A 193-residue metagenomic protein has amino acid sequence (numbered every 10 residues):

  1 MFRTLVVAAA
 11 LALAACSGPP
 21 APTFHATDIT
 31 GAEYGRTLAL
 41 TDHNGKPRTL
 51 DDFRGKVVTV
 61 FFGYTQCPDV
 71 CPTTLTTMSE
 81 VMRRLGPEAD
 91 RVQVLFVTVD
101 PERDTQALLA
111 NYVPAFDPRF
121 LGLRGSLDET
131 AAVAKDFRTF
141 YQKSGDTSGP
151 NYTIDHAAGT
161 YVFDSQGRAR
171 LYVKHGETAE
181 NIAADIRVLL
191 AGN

Functional and structural regions predicted by a protein language model:
M1-V6: Bacterial N-terminal signal peptides that target proteins for export
A12-A15: C-terminal motif of bacterial Sec signal peptides marking the signal peptidase cleavage site
S17-P20: Bacterial signal peptide processing site
T23-P47: Post-signal peptide N-terminal segment of mature Sec-exported envelope proteins
L38-V58, M82: A short beta-strand-turn-helix
L50-T74, M78: Short active-site neighborhood of thiol/selenol oxidoreductases, capturing the structured segment around
T73-V133: Structural microenvironment flanking redox-active thiols in thiol-disulfide oxidoreductases
E129-D185: Thiol/disulfide oxidoreductase modules built on the thioredoxin-like
